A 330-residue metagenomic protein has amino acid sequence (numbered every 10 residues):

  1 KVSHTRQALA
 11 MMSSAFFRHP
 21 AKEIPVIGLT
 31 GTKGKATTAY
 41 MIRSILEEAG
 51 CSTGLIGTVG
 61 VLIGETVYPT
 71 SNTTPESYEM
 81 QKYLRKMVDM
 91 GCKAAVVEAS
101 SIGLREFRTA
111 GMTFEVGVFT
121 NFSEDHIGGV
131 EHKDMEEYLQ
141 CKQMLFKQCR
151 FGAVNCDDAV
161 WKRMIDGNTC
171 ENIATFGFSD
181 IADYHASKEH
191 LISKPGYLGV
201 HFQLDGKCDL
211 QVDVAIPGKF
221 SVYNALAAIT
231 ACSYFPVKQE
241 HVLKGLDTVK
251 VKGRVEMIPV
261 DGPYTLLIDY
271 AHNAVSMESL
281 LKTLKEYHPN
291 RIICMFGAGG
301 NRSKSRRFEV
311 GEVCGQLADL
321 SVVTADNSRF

Functional and structural regions predicted by a protein language model:
K1, M90, E115-L266: Acidic, Mg2+-coordinating active-site environments of NTP-dependent enzymes
Q7-C156, V160-E171, L226, Y287-H288: Phosphate-binding loop of NTP-binding sites
K35-M41, A99, G103-L104, V222-A225 (+3 more regions): Short glycine/serine/threonine-rich phosphate/pyrophosphate-binding segments that cradle anionic phosphate groups
I45-G50, T230-P236, T283-Y287, Q316: Alpha-helix C-terminal capping segments
G54, A153, A174, I293-M295 (+1 more regions): A structural signal for isolated positions on well-ordered beta-strands in alpha/beta enzyme cores
T58-V59, F122, F178, G299 (+1 more regions): Short, ordered loop/turn segments at secondary-structure junctions
V251, V275, K282-F330: Active-site beta-alpha connecting loops in nucleotide-dependent enzymes
D269: Conserved phosphate/oxyanion-binding catalytic-loop motifs
